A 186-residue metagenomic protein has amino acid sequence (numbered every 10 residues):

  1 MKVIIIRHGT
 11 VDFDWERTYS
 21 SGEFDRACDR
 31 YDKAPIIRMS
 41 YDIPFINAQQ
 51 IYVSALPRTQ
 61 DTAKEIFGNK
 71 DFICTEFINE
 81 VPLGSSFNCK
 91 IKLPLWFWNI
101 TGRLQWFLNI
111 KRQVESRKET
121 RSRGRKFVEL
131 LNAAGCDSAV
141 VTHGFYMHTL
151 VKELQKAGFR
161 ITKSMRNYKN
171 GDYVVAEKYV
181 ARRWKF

Functional and structural regions predicted by a protein language model:
M1-F77, P94-R125, I161, K169-D172 (+1 more regions): Active-site-proximal alpha-helix that buttresses catalytic centers in soluble enzyme cores
F13, V81-P82, Y146: Feature marks short, surface-exposed loop/turn motifs that line or immediately flank catalytic pockets and channel
W15-E16, G84-S85, V151-K152: Short, function-defining helix-loop hinge/capping sites that tune catalysis or transport
F77-K92: Signature for phosphate-centric chemistry
R125-F186: Active-site-adjacent alpha-helix immediately C-terminal to a catalytic or transition-state-stabilizing loop
